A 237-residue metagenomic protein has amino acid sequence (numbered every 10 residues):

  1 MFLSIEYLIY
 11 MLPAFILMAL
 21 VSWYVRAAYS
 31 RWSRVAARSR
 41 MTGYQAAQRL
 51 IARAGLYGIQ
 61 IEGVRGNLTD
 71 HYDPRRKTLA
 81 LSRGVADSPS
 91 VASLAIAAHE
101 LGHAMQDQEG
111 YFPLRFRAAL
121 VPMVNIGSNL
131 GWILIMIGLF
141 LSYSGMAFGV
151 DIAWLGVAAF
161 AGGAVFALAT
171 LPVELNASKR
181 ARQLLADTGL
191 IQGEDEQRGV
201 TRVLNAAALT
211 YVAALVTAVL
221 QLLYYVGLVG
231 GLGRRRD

Functional and structural regions predicted by a protein language model:
L3-I5, W23-S128, V165-D237: Polar-ligand-bearing catalytic/cofactor-coordination segments of membrane-embedded or membrane-tethered inner-membrane
L3-M11, M146-A159: Hydrophobic alpha-helical transmembrane segments
Y10-A14, M18, G163, Q221: Alpha-helical transmembrane segments of integral membrane proteins
L17-A19, G138, A159-T170: Alpha-helical transmembrane segments of multi-pass membrane proteins
V121-Y143, A147, L184: Post-HExxH zinc-binding segment in Zn-dependent metallohydrolases
F140-L155, G231-D237: Membrane-interfacial helix-loop-helix connectors in multipass membrane proteins
